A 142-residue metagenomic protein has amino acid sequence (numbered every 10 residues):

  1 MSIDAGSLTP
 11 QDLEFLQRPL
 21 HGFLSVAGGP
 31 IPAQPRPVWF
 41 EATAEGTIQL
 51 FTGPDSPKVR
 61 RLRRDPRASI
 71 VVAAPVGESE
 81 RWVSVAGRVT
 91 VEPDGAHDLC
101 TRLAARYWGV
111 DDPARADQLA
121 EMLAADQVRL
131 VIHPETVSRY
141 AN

Functional and structural regions predicted by a protein language model:
M1-G22: Extreme N-terminal tail/first-helix region
M1-S7, R81-N142: Charged, gly/pro-rich active-site loop segments
D12, D55-R61, A96-L99: Amphipathic alpha-helical interface surfaces
L13-E14, F40, R60, A120-M122: Short secondary-structure boundary/capping segments
E14-Q17, R63-R64, A104, L123-A124: Alpha-helix boundary recognition
P19-P54, L62, S69-V72, R81-S84: Short beta-strand segments
A27-G28, V72-V76, V110-L119: A short, aromatic/hydrophobic, helix- or strand-capping loop or linear motif that either lines the entrance/gate
G46-T47, R67, R88, T136: Structural motif
